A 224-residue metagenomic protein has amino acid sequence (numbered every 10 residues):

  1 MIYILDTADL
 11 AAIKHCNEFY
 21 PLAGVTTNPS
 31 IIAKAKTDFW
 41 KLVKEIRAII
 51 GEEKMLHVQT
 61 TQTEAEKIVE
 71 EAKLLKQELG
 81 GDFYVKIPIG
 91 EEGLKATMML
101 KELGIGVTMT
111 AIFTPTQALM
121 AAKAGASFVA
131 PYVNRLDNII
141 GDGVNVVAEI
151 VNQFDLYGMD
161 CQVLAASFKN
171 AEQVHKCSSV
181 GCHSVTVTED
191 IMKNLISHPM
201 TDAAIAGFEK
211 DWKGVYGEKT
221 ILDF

Functional and structural regions predicted by a protein language model:
I2-K14, F19-L22, T27-M99, V133: Active-site beta->alpha loop and helix N-cap motifs at the rims of alpha/beta catalytic domains
A11-E18, K67-A72, A96, T114-A124 (+1 more regions): Catalytic cores of alpha/beta
F19-G24, L79-G81, M99-T108, K123-A130 (+1 more regions): Glycine-enriched alpha-helix->loop->beta-strand junction motifs that scaffold or abut catalytic
N28, V85, A121, C177 (+1 more regions): Conserved, mostly hydrophobic/aromatic
P29-I32, A111, F128-I140, V180-T201: Glycine-rich phosphate-binding active-site loops on the catalytic face of alpha/beta enzymes
W40-M55, Q77-E78, L94-V107, G143-V163 (+1 more regions): Alpha-helix-loop-beta-strand connector modules within alpha/beta enzyme cores
T110-L164: A contiguous pocket-lining binding segment that forms or flanks enzyme active sites
F154-F224: C-terminal alpha-helical cap/extension of soluble enzyme domains
